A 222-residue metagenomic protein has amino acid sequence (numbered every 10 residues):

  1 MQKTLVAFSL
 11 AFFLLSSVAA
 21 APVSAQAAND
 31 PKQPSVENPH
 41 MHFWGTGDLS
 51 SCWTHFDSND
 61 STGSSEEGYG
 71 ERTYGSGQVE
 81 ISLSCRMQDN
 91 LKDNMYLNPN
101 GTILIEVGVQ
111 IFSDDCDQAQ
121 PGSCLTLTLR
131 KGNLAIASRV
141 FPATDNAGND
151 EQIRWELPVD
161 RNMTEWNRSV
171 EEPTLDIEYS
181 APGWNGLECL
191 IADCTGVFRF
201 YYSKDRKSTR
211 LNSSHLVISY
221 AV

Functional and structural regions predicted by a protein language model:
M1-N29, S213-S214, S219-V222: Secretory targeting signatures
Q26-G68: N-terminal leader/pro-regions and domain N-caps
R72-L97: Short beta-strands within extracellular/lumenal beta-sheet-rich domains
L91-A119: A short beta-strand element within beta-rich, extracytoplasmic domains of secreted/secretory-pathway proteins
A135-N149: Solvent-exposed serine/threonine-rich low-complexity stretches and specific carbohydrate-binding patches
N146-D176: Short, surface-exposed tryptophan/glycine-enriched loops that mediate extracellular molecular recognition
D176-N185: Short beta-strand-plus-loop segments that form exposed binding edges in beta-rich domains
K207-S213: Conserved small/polar residues in nucleotide/adenosyl-binding loops
